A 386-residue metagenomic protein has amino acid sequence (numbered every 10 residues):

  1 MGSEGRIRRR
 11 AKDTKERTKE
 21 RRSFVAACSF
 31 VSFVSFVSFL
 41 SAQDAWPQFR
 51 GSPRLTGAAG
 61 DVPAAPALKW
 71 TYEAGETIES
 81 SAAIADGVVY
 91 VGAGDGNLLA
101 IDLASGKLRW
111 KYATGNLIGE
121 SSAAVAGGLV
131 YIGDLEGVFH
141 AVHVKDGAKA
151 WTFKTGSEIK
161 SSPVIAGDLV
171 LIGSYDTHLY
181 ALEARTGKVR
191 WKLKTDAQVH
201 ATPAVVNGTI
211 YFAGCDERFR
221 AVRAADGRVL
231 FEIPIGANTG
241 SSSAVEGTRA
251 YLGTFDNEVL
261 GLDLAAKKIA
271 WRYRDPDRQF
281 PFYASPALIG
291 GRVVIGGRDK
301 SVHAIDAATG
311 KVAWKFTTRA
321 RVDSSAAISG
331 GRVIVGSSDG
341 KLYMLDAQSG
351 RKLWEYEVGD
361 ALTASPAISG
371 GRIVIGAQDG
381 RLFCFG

Functional and structural regions predicted by a protein language model:
M1-R22, A27-S41, W151, W191: Short, low-complexity, charge-dense intrinsically disordered segments
R8, V34-L40, D102, A166 (+3 more regions): Residues marking helix boundaries in flexible regions
Q43-K69: Blade/loop signatures of beta-propeller domains
P53, W70-A83, G94, L108-A126 (+13 more regions): Extracytoplasmic beta-rich repeat domains
G94-G96, I101-L103: Beta-propeller domains
D102-G106, H143-G147, E183-T186, R223-G227 (+4 more regions): Short loop/turn segments that connect beta-strands within beta-propeller blades
